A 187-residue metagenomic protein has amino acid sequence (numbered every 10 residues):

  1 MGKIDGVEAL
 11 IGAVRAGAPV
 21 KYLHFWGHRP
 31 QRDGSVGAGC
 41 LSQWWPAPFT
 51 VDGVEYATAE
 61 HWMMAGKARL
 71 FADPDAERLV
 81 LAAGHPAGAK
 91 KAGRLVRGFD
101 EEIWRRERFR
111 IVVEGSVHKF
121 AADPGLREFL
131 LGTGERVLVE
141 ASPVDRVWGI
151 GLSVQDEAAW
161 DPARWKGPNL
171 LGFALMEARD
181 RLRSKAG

Functional and structural regions predicted by a protein language model:
M1-G187: Charged, low-complexity intrinsically disordered segments
